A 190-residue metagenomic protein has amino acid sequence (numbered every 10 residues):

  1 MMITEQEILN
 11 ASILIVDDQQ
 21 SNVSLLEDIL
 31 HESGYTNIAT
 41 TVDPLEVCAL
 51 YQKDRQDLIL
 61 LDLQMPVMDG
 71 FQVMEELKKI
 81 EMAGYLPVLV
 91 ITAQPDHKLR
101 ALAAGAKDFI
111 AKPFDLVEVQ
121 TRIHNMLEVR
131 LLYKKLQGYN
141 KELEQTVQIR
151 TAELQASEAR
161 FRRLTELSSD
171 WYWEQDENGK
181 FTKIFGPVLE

Functional and structural regions predicted by a protein language model:
M2-Q148: N-terminal membrane insertion elements
I3-L9, S24-D28, L143-F181: PAS/LOV and related PAS-like sensory modules
N22, K134, W171-W173, L189: Bulky hydrophobic/aromatic packing residues
H31, L189-E190: Residue-level preference for well-ordered alpha-helical positions
A101-A103, D115, N125, E153 (+2 more regions): Sequence-pattern detector for short linear motifs and compositional/periodic biases rather than a specific fold
F181, F185-L189: N-terminal capping loop/helix in small sensory signaling domains highlighted by a polar->aromatic N-x2-3-F motif
